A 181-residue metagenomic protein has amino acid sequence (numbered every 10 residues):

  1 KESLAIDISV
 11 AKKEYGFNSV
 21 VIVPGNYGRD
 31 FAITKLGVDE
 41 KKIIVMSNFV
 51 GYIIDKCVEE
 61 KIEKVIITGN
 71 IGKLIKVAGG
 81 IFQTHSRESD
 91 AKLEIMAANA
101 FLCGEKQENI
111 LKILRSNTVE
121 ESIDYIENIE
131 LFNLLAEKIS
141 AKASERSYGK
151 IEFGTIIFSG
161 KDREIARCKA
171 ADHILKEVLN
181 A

Functional and structural regions predicted by a protein language model:
K1-E63, K73, A78-A181: N-terminal loops that bind phosphate or other acidic moieties and the adjacent beta-alpha structural core
N70: Gly/Pro-rich active-site capping loops and adjacent beta-alpha segments that organize cofactor/substrate pockets
